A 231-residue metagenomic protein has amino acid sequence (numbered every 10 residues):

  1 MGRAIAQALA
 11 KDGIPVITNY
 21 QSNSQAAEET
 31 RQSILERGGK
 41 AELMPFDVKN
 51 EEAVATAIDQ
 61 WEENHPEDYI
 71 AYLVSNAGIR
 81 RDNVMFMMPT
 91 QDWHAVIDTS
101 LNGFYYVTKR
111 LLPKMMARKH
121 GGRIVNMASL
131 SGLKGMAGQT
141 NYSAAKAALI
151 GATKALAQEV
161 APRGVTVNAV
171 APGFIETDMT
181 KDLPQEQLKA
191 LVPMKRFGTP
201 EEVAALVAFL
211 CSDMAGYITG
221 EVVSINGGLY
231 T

Functional and structural regions predicted by a protein language model:
M1-I17: Canonical Rossmann dinucleotide-binding motif of NAD(H)/NADP(H)-dependent dehydrogenases/reductases, specifically
I14-A27: Conserved glycine-rich Rossmann-like NAD(P)H-binding loop of the short-chain dehydrogenase/reductase
I70, V84-M85, P89-I97, L188: Substrate-binding pocket helix/loop in short-chain dehydrogenase/reductase
T108, A145, T153: Active-site helix of classical SDR
P113, Q158-P162, G216: Alpha-helical segment proximal to the catalytic Tyr-Lys
S129: Residue(s) in the substrate-gating loop at a strand-loop-helix junction that position the organic substrate next
T199-I225, L229-Y230: C-terminal substrate-recognition "lid" of short-chain dehydrogenase/reductases
